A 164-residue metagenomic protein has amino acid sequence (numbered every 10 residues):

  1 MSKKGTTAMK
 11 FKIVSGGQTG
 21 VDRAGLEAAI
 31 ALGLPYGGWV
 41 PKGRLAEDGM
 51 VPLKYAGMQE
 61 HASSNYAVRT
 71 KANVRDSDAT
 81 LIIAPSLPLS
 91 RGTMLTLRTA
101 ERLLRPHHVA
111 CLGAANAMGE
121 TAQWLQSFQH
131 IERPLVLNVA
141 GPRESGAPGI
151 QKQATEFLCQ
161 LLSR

Functional and structural regions predicted by a protein language model:
M1-A8: Short, Lys/Arg-enriched N-terminal segments with co-localized hydrophobic residues within the first ~10-30 amino acids
M9-V136, R143-L161: Acidic/glycine-enriched connector segments
